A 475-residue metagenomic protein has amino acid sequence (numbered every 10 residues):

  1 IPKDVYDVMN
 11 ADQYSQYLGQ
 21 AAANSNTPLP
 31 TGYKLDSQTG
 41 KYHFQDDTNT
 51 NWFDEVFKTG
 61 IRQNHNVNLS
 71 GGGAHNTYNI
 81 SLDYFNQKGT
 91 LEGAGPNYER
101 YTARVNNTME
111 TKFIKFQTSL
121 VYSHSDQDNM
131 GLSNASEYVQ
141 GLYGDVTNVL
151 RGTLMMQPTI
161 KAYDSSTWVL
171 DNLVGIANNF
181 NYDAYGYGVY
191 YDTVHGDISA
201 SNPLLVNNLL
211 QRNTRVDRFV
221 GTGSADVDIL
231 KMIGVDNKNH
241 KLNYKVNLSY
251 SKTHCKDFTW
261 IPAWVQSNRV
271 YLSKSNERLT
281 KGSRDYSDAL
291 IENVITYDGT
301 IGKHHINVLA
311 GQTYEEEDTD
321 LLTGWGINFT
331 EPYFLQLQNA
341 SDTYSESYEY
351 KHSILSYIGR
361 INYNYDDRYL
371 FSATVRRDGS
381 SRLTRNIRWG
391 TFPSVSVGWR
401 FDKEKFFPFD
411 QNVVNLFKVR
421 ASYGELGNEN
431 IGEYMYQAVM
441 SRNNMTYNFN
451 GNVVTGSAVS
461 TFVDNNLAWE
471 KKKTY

Functional and structural regions predicted by a protein language model:
I1-A94, V169, I176, N181 (+4 more regions): Residues embedded in well-ordered regular secondary structure
I1-K34, S123-D192, F417-Y447: A surface-exposed, glycine/aromatic-enriched loop/edge motif typical of exported proteins
P28, Q38-K41, T48, Y143-G144 (+6 more regions): Intrinsic-disorder/low-complexity loop/linker signature
Q45-N49, F53-D54, D83, N106 (+11 more regions): Short, functionally important structural connectors and interaction interfaces within domains
F53-M130, N148, M156-I160, R218-F219 (+1 more regions): Transmembrane beta-barrel wall of Gram-negative outer-membrane proteins
Q63, N106-K115, S119-H124, V174-I261 (+1 more regions): Extracellular/periplasmic, surface-exposed regions of secreted and cell-surface proteins
L82-Y84, P262-S273: A short glycine/small-residue-enriched secondary-structure motif
L154-T159, P262-W264, P393: Proline-rich low-complexity regions
